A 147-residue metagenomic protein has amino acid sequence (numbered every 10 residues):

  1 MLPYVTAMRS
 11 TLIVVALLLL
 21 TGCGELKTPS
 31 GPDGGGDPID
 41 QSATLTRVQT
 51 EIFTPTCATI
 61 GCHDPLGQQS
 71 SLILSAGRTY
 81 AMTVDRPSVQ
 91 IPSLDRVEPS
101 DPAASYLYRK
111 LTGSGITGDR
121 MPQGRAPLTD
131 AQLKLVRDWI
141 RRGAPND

Functional and structural regions predicted by a protein language model:
M1-A7: Short, Lys/Arg-enriched N-terminal segments with co-localized hydrophobic residues within the first ~10-30 amino acids
A7-M8, L72: Intrinsic disorder/low-complexity segments
R9-V15: Sec-dependent signal peptide recognition, specifically the positively charged N-region followed immediately by
V15-L17, V136: Exposed boundary/loop context
L19-G22: C-terminal motif of bacterial Sec signal peptides marking the signal peptidase cleavage site
G24-Q41, T46-K134: Solvent-exposed helix-loop boundary motif
D130, R142-D147: Flexible coil segments in periplasmic/lumen-exposed cytochrome c-class electron-transfer proteins
